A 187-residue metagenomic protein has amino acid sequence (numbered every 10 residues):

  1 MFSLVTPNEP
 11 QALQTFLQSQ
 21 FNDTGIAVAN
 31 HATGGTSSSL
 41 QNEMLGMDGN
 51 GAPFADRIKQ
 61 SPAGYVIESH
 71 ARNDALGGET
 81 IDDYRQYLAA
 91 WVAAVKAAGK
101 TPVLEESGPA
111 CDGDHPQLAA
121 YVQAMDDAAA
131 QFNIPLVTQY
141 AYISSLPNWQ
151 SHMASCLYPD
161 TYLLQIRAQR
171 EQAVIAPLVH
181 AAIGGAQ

Functional and structural regions predicted by a protein language model:
M1-D83: Conserved SGNH/GDSL esterase-like catalytic core that processes O-acyl groups on lipids and polysaccharides
L4, S38-Q41, D74-I81, R85 (+3 more regions): Extracytoplasmic/secreted cell-surface and envelope-processing proteins
E9, L13, N50, F54 (+6 more regions): Stable alpha-helical elements in mature extracytoplasmic
Q18-N22, K59-A63, A71-R72, A89-T101 (+2 more regions): Sec-exported extracytoplasmic/periplasmic mature domains
G25-A32, G64-H70, K100-E106, P135-Q139 (+1 more regions): Structural recognition of the beta-strand scaffold that forms the well-ordered cores of secreted hydrolase catalytic
S69-N73, W91-V122: Active-site segments of SGNH/GDSL-like serine hydrolases that catalyze O-acetyl group transfer/hydrolysis on lipids
A110-Q187: Catalytic His-Asp segment of secreted/periplasmic serine-dependent ester chemistry enzymes
